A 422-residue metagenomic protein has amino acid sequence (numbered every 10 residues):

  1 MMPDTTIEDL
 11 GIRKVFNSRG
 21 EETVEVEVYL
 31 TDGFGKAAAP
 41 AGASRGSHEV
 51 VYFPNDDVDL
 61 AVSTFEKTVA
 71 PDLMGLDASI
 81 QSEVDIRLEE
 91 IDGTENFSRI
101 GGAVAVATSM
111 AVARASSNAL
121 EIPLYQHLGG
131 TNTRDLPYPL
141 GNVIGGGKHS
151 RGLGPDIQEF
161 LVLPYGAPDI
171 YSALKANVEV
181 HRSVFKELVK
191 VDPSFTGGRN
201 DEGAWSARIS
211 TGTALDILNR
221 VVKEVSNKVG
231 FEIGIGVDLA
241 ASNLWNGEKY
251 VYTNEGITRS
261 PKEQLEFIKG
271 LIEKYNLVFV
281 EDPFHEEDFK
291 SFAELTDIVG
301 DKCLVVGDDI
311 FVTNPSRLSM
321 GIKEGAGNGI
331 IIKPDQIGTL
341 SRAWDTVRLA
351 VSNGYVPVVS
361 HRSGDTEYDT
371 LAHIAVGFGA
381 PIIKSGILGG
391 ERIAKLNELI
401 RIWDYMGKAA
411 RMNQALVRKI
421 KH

Functional and structural regions predicted by a protein language model:
M1-T23: Short, Gly/Pro- and small/polar-rich lid/capping loops
K14, V24-D32, A37-A41, G141-P164 (+3 more regions): Short beta-strand elements
V15-V26, N96-S117, Y138-D156, G203-A204 (+2 more regions): Conserved phosphate/anionic-ligand binding catalytic regions in large, soluble enzymes, centered on
F34, S194-T196, G212-H422: Catalytic core of soluble alpha/beta enzymes
P40-I122, L174: Metal- or metallocofactor-binding catalytic centers and their adjacent structured scaffolds across diverse enzyme
I122-L140: Glycine/threonine-rich beta-strand-loop-alpha-helix active-site module that forms ligand/phosphate-binding
R134-N200: Mobile "lid/hinge" segments at catalytic clefts and subdomain interfaces of large enzymes
